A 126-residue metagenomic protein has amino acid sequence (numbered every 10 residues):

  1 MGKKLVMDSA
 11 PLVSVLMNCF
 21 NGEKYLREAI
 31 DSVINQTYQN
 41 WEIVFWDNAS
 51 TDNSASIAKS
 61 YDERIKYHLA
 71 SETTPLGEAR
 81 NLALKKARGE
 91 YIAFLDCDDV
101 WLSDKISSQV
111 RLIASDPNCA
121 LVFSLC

Functional and structural regions predicted by a protein language model:
M1-C126: Nucleotide-sugar donor-binding/catalytic module of glycosyltransferases that assemble extracellular/cell-envelope
